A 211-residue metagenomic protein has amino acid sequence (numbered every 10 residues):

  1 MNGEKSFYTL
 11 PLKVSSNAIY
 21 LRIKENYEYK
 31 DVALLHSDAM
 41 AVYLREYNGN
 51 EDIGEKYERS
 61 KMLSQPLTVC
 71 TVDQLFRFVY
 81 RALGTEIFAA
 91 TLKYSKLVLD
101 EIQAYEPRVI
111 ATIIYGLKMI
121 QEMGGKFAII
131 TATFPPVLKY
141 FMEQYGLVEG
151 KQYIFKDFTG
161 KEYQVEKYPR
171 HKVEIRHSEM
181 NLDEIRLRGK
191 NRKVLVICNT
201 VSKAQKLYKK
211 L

Functional and structural regions predicted by a protein language model:
M1-L211: N-terminal helicase ATP-binding lobe
